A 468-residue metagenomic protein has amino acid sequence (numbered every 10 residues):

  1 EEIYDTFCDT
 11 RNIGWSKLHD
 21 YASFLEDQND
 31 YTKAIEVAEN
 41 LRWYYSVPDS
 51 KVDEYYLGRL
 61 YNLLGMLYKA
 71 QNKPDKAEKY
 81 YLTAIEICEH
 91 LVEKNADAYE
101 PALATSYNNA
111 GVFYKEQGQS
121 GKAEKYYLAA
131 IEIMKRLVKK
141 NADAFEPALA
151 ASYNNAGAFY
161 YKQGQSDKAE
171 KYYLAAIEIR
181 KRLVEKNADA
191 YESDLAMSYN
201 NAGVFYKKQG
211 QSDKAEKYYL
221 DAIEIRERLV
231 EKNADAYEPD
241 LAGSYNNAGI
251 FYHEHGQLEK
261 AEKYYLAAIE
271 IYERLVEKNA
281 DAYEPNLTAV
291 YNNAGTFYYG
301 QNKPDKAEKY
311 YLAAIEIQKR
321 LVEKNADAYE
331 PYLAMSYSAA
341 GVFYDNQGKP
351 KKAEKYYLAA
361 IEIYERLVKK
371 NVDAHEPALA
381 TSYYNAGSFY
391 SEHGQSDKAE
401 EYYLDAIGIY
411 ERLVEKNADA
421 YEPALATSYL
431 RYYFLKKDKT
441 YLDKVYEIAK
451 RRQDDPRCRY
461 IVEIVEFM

Functional and structural regions predicted by a protein language model:
E1-V92, D97-A98, L103-N109, K115-G118 (+3 more regions): Leucine-rich, hydrophobic repeat-scaffold detector
E2-I13, W43-Y56, E89-E100, K135-E146 (+7 more regions): Flexible helix-coil transition and linker loops at the boundaries of alpha-helical arrays
S16-D27, Y55-A70, I85, P101-K115 (+14 more regions): Conserved alpha-helical positions within TPR/SEL1-like repeat arrays
S106, V112, S120, E124 (+15 more regions): Periodic short-repeat tracts
K444-M468: Terminal, low-structured helical/coil segments at or just beyond the last alpha-helical repeat
